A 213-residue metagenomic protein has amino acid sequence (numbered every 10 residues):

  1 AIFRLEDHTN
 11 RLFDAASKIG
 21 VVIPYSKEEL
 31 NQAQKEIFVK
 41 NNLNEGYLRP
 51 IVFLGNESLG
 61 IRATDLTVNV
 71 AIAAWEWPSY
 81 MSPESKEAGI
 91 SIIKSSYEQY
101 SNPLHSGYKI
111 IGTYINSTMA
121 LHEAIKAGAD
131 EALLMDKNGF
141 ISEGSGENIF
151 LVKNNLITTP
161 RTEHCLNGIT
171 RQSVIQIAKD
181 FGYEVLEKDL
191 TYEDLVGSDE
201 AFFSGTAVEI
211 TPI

Functional and structural regions predicted by a protein language model:
A1-E36, L59-I213: Helix-start/capping segments and mature chain N-termini
V39-L43: Non-catalytic accessory segments adjacent to catalytic cores
N44-G46, D130: Short acidic/polar active-site loop segments enriched in Thr and Asp
F53-S58: Short, internal active-site loops enriched in acidic
